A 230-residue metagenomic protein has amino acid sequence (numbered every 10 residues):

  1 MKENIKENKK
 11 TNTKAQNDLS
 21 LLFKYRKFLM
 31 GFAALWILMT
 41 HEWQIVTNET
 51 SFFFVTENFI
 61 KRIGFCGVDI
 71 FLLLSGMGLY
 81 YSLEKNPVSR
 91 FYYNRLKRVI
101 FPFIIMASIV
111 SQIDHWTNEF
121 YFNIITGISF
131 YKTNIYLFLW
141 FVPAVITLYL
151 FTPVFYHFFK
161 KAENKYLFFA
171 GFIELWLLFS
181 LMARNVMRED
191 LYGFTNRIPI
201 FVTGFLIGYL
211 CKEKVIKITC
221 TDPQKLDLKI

Functional and structural regions predicted by a protein language model:
K2, V46, G64-R95, I104-F120 (+3 more regions): Juxtamembrane transmembrane-helix termini
A15, F179, A183, F194-V202 (+1 more regions): Alpha-helical transmembrane segments and terminal signal-anchor/GPI-anchor hydrophobic tails, characterized by long
A15-F32, E163-N164: N-terminal membrane topogenic signal
K24-S82, V99-A107, Y131: Functionally critical transmembrane alpha-helices in membrane proteins and complexes, commonly lining
L35-E42, A107-S108, Q112, I125-I128 (+2 more regions): Aromatic-anchored segments of alpha-helical transmembrane domains
Q44-T50, I113-E119, F179-M187: Juxtamembrane "helix-exit" motif on the non-cytosolic side of transmembrane helices
T56-V68, I128-A144, M182-T203, I230: Interfacial loop-to-helix transition and helix-capping segments at the boundaries of transmembrane helices
Y149-E174, Y209-K229: Solvent-exposed interhelical
